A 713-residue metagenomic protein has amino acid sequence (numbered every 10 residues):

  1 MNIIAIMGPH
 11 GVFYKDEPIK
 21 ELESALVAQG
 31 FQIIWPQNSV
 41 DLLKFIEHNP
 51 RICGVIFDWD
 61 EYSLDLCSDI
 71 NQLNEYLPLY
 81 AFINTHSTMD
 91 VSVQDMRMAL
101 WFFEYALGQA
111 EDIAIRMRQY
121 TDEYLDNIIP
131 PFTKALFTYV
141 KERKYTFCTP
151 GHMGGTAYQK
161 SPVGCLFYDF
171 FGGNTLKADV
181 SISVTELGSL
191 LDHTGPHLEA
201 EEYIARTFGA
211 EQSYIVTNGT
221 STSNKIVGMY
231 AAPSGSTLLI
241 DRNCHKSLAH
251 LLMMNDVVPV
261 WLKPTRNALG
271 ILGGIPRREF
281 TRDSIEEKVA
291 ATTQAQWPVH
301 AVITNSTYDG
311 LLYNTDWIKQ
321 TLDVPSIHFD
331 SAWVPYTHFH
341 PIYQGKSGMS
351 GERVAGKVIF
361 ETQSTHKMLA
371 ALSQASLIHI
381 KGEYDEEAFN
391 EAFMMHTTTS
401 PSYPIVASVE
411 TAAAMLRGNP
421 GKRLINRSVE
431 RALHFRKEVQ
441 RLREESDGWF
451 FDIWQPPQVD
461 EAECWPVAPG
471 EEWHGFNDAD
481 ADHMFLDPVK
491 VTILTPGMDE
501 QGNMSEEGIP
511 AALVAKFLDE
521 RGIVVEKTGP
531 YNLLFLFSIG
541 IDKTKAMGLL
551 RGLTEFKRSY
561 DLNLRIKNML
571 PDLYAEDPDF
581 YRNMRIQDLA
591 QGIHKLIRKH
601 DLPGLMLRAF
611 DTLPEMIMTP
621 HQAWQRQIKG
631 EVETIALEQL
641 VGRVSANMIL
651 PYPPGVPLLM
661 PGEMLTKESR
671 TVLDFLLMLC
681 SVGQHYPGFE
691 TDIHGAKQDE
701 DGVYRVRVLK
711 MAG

Functional and structural regions predicted by a protein language model:
M1-I3: Extreme N-terminal starter segment of soluble prokaryotic enzymes
H10-V12, D60-E61, F82-M89, G108-Q109 (+2 more regions): Short beta-alpha junction loops
F13-G30, S39-F57, I70, Y76-L77 (+5 more regions): Non-catalytic terminal extensions of PLP-dependent enzymes
Q29, E75, D95-M98, N255-D256 (+2 more regions): Short, structured coil segments at secondary-structure junctions
P36-F45, D58, S68, T220-Q440: Conserved PLP-enzyme active-site core in the AAT-like
L64-S87, I378-I380: A short, gly/pro- and small-residue-rich
Q72, Y80-R97, W101, Q109-A110 (+3 more regions): Hydrophobic or amphipathic alpha-helical targeting/insertion segments
V163-M254, V260: Long, structured ligand/cofactor-binding scaffold of large enzymes
